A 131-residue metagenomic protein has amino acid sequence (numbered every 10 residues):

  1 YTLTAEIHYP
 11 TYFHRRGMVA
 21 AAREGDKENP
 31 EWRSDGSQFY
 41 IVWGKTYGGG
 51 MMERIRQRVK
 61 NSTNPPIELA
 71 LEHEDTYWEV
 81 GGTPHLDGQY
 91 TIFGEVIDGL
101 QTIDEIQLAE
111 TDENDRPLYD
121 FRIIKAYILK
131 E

Functional and structural regions predicted by a protein language model:
Y1-E131: Cross-family detector of peptidyl-prolyl cis-trans isomerase
